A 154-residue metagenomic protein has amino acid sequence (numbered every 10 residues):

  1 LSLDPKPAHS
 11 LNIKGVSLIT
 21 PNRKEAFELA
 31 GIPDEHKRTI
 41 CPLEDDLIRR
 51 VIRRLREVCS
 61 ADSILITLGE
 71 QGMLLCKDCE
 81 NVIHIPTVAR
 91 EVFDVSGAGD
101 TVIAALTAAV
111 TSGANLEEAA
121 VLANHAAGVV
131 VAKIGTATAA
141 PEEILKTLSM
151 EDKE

Functional and structural regions predicted by a protein language model:
L1-P7, P21, C79, A132-G135 (+2 more regions): Proteins with a high burden of low-complexity, intrinsically disordered sequence enriched in S/T/G/P/A and R, requiring
L1-V82: Conserved phosphate/ATP/ADP-binding segment of small-molecule kinases
V16-A26, G72-G99, I103, T147-L148 (+1 more regions): Flexible glycine/proline-rich, aromatic-decorated loop/lid segments
R54, D62, V88-E151: Conserved post-catalytic alpha-helical subdomain immediately downstream of the catalytic base and nucleotide-binding
